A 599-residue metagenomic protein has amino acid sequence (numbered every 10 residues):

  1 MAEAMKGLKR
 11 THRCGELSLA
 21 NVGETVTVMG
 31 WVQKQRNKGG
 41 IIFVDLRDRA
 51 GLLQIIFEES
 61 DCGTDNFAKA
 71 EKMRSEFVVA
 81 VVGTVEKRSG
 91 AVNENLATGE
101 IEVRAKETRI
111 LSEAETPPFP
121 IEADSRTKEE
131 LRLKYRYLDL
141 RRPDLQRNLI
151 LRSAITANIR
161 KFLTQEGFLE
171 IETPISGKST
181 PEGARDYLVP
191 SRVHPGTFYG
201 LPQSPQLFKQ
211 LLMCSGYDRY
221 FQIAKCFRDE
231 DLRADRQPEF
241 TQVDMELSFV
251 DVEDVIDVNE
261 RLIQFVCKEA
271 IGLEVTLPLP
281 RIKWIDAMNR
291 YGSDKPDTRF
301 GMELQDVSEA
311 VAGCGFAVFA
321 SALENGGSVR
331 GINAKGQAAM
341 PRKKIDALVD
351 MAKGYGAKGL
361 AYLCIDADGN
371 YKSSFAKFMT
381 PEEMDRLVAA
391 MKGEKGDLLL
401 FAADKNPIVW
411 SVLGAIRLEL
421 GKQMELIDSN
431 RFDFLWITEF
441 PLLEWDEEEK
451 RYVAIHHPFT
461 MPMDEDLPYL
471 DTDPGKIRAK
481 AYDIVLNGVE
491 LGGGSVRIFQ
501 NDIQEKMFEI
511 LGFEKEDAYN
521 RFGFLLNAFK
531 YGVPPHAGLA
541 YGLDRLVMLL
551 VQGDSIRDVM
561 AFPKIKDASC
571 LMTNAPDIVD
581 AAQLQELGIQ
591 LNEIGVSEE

Functional and structural regions predicted by a protein language model:
M1-E599: Class II aminoacyl-tRNA synthetase catalytic cores and aaRS-like
